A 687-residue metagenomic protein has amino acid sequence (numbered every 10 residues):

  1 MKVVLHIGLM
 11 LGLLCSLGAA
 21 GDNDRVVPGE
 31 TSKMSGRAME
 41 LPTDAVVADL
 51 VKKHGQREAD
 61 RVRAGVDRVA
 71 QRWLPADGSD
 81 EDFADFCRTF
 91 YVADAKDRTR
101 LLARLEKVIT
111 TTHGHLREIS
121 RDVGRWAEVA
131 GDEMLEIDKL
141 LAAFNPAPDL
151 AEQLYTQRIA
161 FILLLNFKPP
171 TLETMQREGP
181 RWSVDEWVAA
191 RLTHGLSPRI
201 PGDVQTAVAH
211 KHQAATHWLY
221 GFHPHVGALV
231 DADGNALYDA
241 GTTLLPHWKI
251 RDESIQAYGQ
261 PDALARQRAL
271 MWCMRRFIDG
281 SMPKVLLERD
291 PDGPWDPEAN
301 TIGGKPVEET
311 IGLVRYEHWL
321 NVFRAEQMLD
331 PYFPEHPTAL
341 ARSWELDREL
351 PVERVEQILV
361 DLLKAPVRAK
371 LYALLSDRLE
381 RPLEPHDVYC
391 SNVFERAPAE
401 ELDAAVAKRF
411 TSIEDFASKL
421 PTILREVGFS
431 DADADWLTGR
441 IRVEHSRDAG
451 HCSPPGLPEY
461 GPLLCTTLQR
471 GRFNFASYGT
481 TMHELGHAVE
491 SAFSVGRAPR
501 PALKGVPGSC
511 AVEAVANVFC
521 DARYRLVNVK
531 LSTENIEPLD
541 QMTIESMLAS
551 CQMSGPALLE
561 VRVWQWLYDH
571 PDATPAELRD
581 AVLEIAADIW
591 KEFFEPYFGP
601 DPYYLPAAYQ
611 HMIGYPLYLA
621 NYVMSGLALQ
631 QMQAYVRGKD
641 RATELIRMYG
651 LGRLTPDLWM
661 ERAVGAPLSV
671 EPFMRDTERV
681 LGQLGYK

Functional and structural regions predicted by a protein language model:
M1-V4: Positively charged n-region of N-terminal signal peptides that target proteins for export
H6-S16: Bacterial N-terminal signal peptides
A19-G21: Boundary at the C-terminal end of the N-terminal hydrophobic targeting segment
N23-R268, W272-D290, P294, E326-F394 (+1 more regions): C-terminal, non-catalytic "cap/extension" segments appended to globular domains
M282-L463: Contiguous, non-catalytic segments that form substrate-binding/exosite surfaces or channel walls
L464-V495, N517: Active-site recognition of the HExxH zinc-binding catalytic motif
F493-R497, P501-M542, S625, G665: Post-HExxH zinc-binding segment in Zn-dependent metallohydrolases
L526-Q610: Long, amphipathic alpha-helical stalk/connector segments used for oligomerization, subunit docking, or mechanical
